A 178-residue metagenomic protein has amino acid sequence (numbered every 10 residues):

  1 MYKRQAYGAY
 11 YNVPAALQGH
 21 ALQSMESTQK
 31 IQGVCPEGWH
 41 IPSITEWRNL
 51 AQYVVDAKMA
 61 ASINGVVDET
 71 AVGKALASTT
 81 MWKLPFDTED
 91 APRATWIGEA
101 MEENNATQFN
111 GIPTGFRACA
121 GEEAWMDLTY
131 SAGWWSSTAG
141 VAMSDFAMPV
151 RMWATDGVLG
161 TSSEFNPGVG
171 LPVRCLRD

Functional and structural regions predicted by a protein language model:
K3-D178: Conserved positions within compact, well-structured domain cores
